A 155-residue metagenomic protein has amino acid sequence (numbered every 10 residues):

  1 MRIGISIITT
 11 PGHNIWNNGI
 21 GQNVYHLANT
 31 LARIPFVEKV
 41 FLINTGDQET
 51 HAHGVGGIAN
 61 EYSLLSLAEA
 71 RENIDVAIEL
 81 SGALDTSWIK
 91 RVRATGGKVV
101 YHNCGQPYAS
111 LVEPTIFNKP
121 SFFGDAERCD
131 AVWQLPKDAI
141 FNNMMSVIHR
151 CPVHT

Functional and structural regions predicted by a protein language model:
M1-N17: Nucleotide-activated donor-dependent transferases that construct or modify glycoconjugates
S6-T10, Y25-N29, P35-P152: Extended catalytic core of nucleotide-activated donor transferases of GT-like folds
W16-L27: Conserved alpha-helical elements of sugar-nucleotide-dependent glycosyltransferases
T155: Adenosine-cofactor binding site in Rossmann-like domains, unifying the SAM/SAH pocket of S-adenosylmethionine-dependent
